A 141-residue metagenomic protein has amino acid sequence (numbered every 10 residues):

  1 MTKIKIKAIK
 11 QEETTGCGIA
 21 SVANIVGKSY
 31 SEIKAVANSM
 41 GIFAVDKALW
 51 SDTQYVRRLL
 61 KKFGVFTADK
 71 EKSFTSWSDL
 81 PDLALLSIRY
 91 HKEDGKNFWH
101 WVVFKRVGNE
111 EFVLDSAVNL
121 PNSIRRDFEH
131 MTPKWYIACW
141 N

Functional and structural regions predicted by a protein language model:
M1, W140-N141: Short intrinsically disordered terminal tails
M1-K47, Q54, R58-F63: Active-site nucleophile-adjacent alpha helix/oxyanion-hole segment immediately C-terminal to the catalytic cysteine
S39-T132, W140: Conserved active-site-adjacent core of cysteine acyl-enzyme catalytic domains
